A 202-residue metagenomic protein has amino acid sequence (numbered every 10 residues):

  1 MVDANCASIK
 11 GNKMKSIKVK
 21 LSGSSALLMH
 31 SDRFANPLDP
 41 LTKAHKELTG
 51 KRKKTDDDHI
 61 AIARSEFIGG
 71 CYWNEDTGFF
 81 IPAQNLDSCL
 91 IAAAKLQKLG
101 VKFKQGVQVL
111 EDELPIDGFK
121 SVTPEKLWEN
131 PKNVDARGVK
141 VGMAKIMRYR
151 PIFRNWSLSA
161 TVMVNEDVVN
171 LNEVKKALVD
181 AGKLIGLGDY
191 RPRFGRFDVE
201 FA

Functional and structural regions predicted by a protein language model:
M1-A202: RNA-interacting cores
